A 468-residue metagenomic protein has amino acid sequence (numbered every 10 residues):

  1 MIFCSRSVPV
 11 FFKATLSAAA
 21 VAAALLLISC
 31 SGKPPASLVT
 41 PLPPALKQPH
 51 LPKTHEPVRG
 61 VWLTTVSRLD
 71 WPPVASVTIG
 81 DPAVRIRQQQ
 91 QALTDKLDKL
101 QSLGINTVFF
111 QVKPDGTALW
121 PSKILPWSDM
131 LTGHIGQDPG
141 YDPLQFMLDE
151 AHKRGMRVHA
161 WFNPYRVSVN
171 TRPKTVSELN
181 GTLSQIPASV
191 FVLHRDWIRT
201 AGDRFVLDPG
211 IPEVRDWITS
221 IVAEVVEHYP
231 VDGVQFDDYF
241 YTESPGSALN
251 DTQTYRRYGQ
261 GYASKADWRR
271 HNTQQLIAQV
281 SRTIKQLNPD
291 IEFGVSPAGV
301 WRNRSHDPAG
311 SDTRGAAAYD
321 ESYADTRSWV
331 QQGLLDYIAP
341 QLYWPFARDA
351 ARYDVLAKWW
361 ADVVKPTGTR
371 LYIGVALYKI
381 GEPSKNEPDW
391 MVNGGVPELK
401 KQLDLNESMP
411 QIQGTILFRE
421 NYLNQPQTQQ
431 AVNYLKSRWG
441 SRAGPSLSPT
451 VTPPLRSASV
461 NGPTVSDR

Functional and structural regions predicted by a protein language model:
I28-S29: C-terminal motif of bacterial Sec signal peptides marking the signal peptidase cleavage site
K47, K53-V61, I105-K113, G140-I198 (+3 more regions): Glycine-rich, aromatic-flanked loop segments that form ligand/cofactor-binding clefts across common enzyme folds
E56-V58, T64-Q91, Y165-E224, H228 (+1 more regions): Active-site-adjacent "subsite" loops/lids of carbohydrate-active enzymes
D81-L103, M130-R154, D216-S220, H271-Q279: Aromatic- and glycine-enriched glycan-recognition loops and surfaces that form the carbohydrate-binding subsites
Q88-T117, H228-D232, L335: Catalytic domains of carbohydrate-active enzymes, especially glycoside hydrolases
L103-P139: Aromatic-lined carbohydrate-binding/catalytic grooves of carbohydrate-active enzymes
N106, K113, Q185-L334, Y343-W344: Polysaccharide-binding and catalytic clefts of secreted carbohydrate-active enzymes
Y323-D349, P366-A458, G462: Substrate-binding cleft of secreted/luminal carbohydrate-active enzymes
